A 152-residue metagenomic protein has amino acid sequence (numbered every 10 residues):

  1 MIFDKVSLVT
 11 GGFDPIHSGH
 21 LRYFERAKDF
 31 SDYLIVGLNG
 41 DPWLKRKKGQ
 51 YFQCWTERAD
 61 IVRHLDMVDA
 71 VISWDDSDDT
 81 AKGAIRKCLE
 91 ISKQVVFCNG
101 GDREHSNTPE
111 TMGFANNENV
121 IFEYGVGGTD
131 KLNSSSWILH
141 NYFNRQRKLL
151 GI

Functional and structural regions predicted by a protein language model:
M1-I152: Nucleotidyltransferase catalytic core that binds NTPs
